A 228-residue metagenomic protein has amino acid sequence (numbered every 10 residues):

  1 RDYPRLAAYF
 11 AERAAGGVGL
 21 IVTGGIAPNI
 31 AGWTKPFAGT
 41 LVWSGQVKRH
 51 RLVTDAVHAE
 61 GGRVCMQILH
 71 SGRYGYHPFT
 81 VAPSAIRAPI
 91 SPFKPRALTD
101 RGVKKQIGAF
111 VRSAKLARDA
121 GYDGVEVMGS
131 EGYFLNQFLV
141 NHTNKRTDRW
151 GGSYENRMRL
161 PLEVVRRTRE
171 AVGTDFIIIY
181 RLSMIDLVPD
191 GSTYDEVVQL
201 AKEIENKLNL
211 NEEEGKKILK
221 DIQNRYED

Functional and structural regions predicted by a protein language model:
R1-K220, D228: Flavin-dependent oxidoreductase catalytic cores
